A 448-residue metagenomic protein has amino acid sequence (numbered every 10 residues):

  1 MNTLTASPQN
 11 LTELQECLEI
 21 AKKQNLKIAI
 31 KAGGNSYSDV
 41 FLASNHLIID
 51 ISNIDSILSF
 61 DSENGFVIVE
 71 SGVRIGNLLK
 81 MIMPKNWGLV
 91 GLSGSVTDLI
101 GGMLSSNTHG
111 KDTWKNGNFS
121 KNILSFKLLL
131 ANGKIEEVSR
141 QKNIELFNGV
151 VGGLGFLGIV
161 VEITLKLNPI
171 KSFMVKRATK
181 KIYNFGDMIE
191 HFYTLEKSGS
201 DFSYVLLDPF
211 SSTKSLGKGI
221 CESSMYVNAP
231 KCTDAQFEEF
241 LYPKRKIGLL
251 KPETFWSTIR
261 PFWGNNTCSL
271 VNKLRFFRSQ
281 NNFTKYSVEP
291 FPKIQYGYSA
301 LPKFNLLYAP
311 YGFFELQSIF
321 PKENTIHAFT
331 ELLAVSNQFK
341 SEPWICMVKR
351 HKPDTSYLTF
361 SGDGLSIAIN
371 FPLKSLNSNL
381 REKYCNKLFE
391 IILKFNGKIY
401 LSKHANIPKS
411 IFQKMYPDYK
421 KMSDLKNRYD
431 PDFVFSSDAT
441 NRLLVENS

Functional and structural regions predicted by a protein language model:
M1-S448: Noncatalytic alpha-helical scaffold of FAD-dependent oxidoreductases
